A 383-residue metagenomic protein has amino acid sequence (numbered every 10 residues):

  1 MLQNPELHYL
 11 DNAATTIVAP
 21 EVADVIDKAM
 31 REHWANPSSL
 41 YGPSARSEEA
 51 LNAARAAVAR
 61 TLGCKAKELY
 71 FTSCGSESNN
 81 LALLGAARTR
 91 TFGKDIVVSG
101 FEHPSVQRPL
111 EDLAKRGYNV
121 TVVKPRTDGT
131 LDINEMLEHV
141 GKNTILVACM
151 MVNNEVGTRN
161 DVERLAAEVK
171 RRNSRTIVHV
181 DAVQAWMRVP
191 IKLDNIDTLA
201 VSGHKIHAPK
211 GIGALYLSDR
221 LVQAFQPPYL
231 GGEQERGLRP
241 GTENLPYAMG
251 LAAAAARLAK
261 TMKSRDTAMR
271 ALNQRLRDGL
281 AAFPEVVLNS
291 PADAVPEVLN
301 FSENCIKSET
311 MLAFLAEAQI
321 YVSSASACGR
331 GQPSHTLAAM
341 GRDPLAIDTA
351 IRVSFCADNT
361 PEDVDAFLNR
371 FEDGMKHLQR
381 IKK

Functional and structural regions predicted by a protein language model:
M1-K383: Pyridoxal 5′-phosphate
